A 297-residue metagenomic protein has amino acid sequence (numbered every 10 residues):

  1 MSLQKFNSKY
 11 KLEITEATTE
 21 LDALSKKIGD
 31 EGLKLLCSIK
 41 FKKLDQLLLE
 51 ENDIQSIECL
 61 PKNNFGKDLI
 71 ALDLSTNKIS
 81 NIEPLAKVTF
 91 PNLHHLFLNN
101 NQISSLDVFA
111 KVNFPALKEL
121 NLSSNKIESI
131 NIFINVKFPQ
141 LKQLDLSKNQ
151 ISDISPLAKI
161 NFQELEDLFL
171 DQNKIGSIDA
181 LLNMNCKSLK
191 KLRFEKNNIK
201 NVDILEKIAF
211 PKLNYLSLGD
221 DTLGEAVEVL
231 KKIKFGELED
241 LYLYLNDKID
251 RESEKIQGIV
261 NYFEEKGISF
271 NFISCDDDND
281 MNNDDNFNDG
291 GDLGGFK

Functional and structural regions predicted by a protein language model:
S2-K5, K9-C59, N63-A71, S75: LRR N-terminal entry segment and analogous cap-like coil->beta motifs
L12, L21, M281, F287 (+1 more regions): Hydrophobic/aromatic hotspots within intrinsically disordered, low-complexity regions
T19-A23, L44-L49, L69-L74, P91-L98 (+7 more regions): Conserved hydrophobic beta-strand positions in leucine-rich repeat
K26, N52, N77, N101 (+6 more regions): Conserved "Asn-ladder"/turn position within leucine-rich repeats
L33-K40, E58-G66, E83-F90, D107-F114 (+6 more regions): A structural signal for leucine-rich repeat
C59-S105, E119-S124: A generic tandem-repeat structural signature
K191-N197, P211-D278: Leucine-rich repeat domain C-terminal region
